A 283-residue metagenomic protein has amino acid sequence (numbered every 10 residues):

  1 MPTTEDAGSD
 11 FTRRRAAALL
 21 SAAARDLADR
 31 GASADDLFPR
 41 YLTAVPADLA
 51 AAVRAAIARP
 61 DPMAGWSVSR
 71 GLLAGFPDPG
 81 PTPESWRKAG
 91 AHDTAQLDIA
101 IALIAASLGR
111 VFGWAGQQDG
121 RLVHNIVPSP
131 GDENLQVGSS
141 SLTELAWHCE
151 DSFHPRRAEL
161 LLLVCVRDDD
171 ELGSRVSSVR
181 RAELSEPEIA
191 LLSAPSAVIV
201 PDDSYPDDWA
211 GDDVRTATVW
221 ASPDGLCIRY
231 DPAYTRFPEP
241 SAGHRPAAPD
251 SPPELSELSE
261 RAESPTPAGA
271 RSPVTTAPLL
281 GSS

Functional and structural regions predicted by a protein language model:
M1-V45, P62-P77, N125-P267, A277-G281: Active-site environment of non-heme Fe oxygenases that use a 2-His-1-carboxylate facial triad
R40-I57: Charged, low-complexity intrinsically disordered tails and linkers
Y41-P46, A89-D93, L97: Short secondary-structure transition/capping motifs
V53-P60, A100-F112, L255-E263: Hydrophobic, Leu/Ile/Phe/Ala-enriched alpha-helical segments that form helix-helix packing faces
A58-P60, D93-Q96, F153-H154: Short, charge-rich binding segments
P62-G90, T94, A102-W114: Long, hydrophobic/aromatic-enriched structural stretches that serve as scaffold segments
A91-G138: A gly/proline- and charged-residue-enriched helix-loop-helix capping module
S272-P273: Catalytic cores of Mg2+-dependent Asp-rich isoprenoid enzymes
